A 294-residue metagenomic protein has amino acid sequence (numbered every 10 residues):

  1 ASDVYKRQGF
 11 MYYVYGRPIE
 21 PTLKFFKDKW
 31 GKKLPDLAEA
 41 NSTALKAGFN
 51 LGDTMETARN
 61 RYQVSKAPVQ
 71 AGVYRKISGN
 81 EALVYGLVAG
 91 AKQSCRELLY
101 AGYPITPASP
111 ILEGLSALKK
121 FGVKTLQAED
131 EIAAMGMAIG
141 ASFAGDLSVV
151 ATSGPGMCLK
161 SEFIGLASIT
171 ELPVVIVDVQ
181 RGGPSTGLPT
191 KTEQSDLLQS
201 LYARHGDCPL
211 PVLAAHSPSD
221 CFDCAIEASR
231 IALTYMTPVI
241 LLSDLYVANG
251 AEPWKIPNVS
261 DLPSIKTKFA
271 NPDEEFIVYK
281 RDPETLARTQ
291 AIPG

Functional and structural regions predicted by a protein language model:
A1-Y5: Short, small-residue-biased leader/transition segments that mark boundaries at the very start of proteins
F10-Y15, V88, K92, E97 (+1 more regions): Alpha-helical support elements that line or immediately flank enzyme active sites and cofactor-binding pockets
R17-K33, E97-T106, G154-G156: Short alpha-helical "patches" and their helix-cap loops
F26, S65-V69, P104-P107, G156 (+2 more regions): A glycine-rich phosphate-binding loop feature that marks nucleotide/adenosyl-phosphate handling sites
F26-V88, L98-A101, L242: Cofactor-pocket helix-loop regions in the catalytic cores of large enzyme subunits
W30, T57-G72, G90-E97, G114-F121 (+2 more regions): Gly-rich Lys/Arg/Thr-decorated short loops/hinges at beta-loop-alpha junctions or inter-strand turns that position
V69, I77-G86, S94, C224-G294: Flexible, low-complexity linker and terminal segments
Y85, L98, T106-L201, P211-A232: Thiamine diphosphate
